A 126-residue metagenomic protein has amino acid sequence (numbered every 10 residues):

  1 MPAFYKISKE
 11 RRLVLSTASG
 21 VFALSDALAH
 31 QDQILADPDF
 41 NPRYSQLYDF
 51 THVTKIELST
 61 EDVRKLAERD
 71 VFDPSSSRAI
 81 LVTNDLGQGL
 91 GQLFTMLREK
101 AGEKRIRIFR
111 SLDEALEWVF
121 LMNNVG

Functional and structural regions predicted by a protein language model:
M1-G126: Amphipathic, Lys/Arg-enriched alpha-helical "gate/interface" segment within cytosolic domains that mediates
